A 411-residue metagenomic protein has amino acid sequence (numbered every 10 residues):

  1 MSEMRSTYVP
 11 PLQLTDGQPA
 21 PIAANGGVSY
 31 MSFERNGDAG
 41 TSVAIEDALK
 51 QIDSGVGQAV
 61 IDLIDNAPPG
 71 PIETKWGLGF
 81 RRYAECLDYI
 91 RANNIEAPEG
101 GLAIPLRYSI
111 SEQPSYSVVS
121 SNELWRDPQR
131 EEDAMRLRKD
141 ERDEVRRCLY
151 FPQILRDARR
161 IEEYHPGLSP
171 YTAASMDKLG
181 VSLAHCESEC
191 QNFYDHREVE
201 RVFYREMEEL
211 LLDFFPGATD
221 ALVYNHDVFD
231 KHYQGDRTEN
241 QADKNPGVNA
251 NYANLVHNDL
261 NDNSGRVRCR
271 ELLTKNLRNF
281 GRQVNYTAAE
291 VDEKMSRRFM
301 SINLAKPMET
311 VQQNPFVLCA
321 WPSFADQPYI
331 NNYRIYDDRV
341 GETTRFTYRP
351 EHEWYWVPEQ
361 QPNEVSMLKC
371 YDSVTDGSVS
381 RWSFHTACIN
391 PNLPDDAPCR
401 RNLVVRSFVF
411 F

Functional and structural regions predicted by a protein language model:
M1-M4, V405: Generic low-polarity alpha-helical segments
E3-V43, D47-K50, Q58, D62-D65 (+9 more regions): Non-heme Fe(II) oxygenase catalytic core, chiefly the N-lobe of the double-stranded beta-helix
E342-F411: Catalytic core of Fe(II)/2-oxoglutarate
